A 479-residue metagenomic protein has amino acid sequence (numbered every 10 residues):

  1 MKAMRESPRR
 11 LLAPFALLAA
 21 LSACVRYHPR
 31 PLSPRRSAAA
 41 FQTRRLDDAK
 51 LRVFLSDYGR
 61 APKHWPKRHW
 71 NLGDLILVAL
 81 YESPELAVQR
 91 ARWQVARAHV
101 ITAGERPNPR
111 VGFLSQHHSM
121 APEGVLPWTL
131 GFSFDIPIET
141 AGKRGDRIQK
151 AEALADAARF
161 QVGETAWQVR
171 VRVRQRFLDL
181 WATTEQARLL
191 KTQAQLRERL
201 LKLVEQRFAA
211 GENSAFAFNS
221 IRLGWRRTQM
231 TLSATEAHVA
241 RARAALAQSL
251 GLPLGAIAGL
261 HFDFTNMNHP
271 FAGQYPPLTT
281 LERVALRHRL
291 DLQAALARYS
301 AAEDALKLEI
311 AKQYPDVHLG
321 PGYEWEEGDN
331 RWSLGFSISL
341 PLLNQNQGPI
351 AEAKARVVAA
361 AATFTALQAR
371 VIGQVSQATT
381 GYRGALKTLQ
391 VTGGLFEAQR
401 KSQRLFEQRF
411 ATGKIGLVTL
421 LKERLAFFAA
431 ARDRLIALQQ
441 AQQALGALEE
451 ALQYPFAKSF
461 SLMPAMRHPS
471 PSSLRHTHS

Functional and structural regions predicted by a protein language model:
K2-V78, E236-V284, A447-S479: Terminal intrinsically disordered/low-complexity segments used for targeting and assembly
A3, V25, R144, A153 (+7 more regions): Periplasmic alpha-helical coiled-coil/stalk elements that build and connect Gram-negative outer-membrane
Y58-H69, G112-K143, R147, I257 (+4 more regions): Small/polar, glycine/serine/threonine/aspartate-rich low-complexity segments that form flexible
Y81-A87, Q94-P109, A121-G124, F132-K150 (+9 more regions): A glycine-/polar-enriched beta->alpha junction
F208-E212, F410-K414, A451-P455: A short glycine-centered flexible hinge/capping loop motif at secondary-structure junctions
S214, V371, A378, G413-G416: Alpha-helical heptad-repeat coiled-coil segments that mediate oligomerization/polymerization in large
T235, L290, A437: Metallo-beta-lactamase
P349-E352, A362-T388, L395: C-terminal structural cap/anchor segments
